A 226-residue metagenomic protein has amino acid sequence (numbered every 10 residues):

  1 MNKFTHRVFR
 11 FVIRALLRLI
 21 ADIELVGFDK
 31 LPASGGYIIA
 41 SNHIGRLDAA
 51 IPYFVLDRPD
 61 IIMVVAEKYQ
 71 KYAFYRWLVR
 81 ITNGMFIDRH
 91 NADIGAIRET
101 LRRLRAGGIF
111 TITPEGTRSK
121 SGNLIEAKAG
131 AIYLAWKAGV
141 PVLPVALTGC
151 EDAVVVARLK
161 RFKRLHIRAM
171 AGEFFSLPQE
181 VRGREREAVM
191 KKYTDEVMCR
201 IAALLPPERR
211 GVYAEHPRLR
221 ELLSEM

Functional and structural regions predicted by a protein language model:
M1-F11, A15, E24-A33, R102-R105 (+4 more regions): Membrane-interfacial terminal anchoring regions of lipid-handling membrane enzymes
K3-H6, R10, R18, P32-N91: Catalytic core of membrane glycerolipid acyltransferases/transacylases, capturing the structured, soluble-facing
R18-V26, E151-A153: Short gly/ser/thr-rich secondary-structure transition/capping motifs
L31, N123-A188, K192, R218-E225: A cross-family acyltransferase "interaction/gating" segment
V55, L78, R102, Y133-K137: Hydrophobic/aromatic ligand-binding patch that stacks against planar heteroaromatic rings of cofactors or nucleotides
M85-G107: Helix-adjacent hinge/juxtasegments
R103-A131: Catalytic-site beta-strand/loop segments enriched in glycine and acidic/polar residues
